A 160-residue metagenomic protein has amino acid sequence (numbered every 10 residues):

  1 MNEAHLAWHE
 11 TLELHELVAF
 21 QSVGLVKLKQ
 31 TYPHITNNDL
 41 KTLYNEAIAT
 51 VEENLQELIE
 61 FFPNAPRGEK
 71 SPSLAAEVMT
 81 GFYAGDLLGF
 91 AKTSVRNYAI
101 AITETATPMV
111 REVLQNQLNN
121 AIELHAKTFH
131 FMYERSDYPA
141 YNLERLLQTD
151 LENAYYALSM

Functional and structural regions predicted by a protein language model:
M1-E3: Charged, compositionally biased N-terminal leader segments and the immediate start of the first structured element
H5-H34, T80-T105: Alpha-helical bundle segments that constitute or directly flank the non-heme di-iron/ferroxidase center
L6-L14, N38-E53, M79-Y83, M109-I122: Alpha-helical scaffold segments that form or flank carboxylate-/histidine-based iron centers
V18-S22, N45-E52, Q56, L88-K92 (+3 more regions): Generic structural signal for well-ordered, non-transmembrane alpha-helical segments in soluble/cytosolic regions
N38-S71, H125-R135: Conserved alpha-helical segments that form or flank metal/cofactor-binding pockets of metalloenzymes
E53-R96, A140-M160: Carboxylate-rich helix-loop segments that flank metal/cofactor sites and access channels in metalloenzymes
N97-M160: Preference for long, well-ordered alpha-helical segments
